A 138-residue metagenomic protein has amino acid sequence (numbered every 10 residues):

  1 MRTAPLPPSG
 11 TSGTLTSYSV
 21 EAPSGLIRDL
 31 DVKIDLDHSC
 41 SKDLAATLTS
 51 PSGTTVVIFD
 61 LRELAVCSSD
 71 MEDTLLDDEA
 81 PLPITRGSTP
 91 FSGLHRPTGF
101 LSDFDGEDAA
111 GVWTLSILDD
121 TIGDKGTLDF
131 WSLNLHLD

Functional and structural regions predicted by a protein language model:
M1-D138: Loop and turn regions of beta-sandwich accessory domains that flank beta-strands and are enriched in small/polar
